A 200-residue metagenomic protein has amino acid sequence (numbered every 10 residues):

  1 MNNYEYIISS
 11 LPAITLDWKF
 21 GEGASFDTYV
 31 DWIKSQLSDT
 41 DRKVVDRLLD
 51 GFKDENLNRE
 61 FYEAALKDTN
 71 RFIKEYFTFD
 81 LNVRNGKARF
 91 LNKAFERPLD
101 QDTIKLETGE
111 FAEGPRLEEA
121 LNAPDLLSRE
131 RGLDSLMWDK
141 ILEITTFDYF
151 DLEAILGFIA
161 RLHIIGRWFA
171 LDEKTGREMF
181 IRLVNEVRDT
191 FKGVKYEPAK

Functional and structural regions predicted by a protein language model:
M1-K200: Extended alpha-helical surfaces
